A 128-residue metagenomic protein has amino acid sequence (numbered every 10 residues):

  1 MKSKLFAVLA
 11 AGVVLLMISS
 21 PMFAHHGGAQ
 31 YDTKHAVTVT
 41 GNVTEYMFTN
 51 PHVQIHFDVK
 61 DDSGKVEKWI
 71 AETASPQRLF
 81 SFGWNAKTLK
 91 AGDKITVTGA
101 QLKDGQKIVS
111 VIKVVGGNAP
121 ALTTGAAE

Functional and structural regions predicted by a protein language model:
M1-A10: Bacterial N-terminal signal peptides that target proteins for export
A11-G12, M22: Cleavable N-terminal signal peptides
M22-V37: Short boundary/loop segments of OB/S1/cold-shock single-stranded nucleic-acid-binding domains
V39-V43: Conserved hydrophobic positions within beta-strands
T49-K60: Short aromatic-glycine-enriched beta-strand elements
S81-T96: Short nucleic-acid-contacting surface segments enriched for D/E, G, S/T with interspersed K/R
L102-G125: OB-fold/S1-family single-stranded nucleic acid-binding modules
